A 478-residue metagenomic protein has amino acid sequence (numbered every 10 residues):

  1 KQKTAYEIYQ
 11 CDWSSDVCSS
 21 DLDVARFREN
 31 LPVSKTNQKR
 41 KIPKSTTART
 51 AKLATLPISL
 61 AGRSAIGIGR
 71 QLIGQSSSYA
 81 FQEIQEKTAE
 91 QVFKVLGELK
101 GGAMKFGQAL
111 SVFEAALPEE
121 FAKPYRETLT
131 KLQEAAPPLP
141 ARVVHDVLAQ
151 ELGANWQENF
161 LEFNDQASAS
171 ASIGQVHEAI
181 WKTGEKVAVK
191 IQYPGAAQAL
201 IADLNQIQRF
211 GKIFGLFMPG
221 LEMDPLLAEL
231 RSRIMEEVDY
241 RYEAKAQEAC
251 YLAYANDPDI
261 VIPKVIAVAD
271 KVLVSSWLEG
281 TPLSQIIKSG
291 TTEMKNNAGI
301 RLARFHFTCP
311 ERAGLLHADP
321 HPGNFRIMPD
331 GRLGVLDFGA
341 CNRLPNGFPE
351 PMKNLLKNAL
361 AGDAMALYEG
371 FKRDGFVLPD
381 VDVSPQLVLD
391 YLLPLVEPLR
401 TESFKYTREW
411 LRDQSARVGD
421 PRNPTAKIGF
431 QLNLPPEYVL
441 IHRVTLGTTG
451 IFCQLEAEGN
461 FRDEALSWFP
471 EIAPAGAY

Functional and structural regions predicted by a protein language model:
K1-D21: Single conserved hydrophobic/aromatic residue that forms the stacking wall/gate of nucleotide- or nucleobase-binding
Y9-Q10, S168, H317: Structural motif
S15, S20-F307, G314, M328-G334 (+3 more regions): Broad phosphate/nucleotide-binding scaffolds in NTP-utilizing and phosphate-metabolizing enzymes
D319-H321: Conserved catalytic-loop position in the HRD/HxD motif
G323-I327: Hydrophobic residue at the +6 position relative to the catalytic HRD Asp in the kinase catalytic loop
P351-N354: Short amphipathic alpha-helical recognition elements used for nucleic-acid or partner binding across transcription
G362: A short, conserved beta-to-alpha structural element at the edge of catalytic cores that scaffolds binding
